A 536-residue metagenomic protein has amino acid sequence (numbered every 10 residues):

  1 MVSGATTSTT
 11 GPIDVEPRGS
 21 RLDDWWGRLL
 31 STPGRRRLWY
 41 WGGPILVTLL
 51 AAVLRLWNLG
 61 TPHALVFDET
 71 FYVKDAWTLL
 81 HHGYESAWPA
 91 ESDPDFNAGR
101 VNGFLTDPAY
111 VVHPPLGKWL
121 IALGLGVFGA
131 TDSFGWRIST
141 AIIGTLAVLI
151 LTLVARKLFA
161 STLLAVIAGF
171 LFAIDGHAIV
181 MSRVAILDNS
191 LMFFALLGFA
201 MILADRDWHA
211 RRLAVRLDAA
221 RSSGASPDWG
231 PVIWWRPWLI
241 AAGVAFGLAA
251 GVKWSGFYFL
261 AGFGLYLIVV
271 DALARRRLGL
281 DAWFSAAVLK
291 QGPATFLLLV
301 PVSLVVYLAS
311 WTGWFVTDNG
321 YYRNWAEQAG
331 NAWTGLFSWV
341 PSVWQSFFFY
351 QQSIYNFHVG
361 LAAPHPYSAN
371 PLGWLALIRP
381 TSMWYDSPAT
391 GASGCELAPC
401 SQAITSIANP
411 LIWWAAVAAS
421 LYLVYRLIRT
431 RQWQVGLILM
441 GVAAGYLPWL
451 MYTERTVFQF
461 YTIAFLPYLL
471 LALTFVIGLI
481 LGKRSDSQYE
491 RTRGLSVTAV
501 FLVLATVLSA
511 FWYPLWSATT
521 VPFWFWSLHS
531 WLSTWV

Functional and structural regions predicted by a protein language model:
M1-L54, K290-S303, T492-T498: Start-transfer (signal-anchor) and selected internal transmembrane alpha helices of multi-pass inner/ER membrane
V2-T9, G230-A241, F246, D271-R275 (+2 more regions): Transmembrane helical bundles and short interhelical boundary loops of multi-pass, membrane-embedded
E16, L22-W25, L158-F159, G198-W238 (+1 more regions): Membrane-interface transmembrane helices that cradle and orient dolichyl/undecaprenyl
L46-V47, L151-I174, R211-L217, P231-V232 (+1 more regions): Transmembrane-helix signature of polytopic, membrane-embedded enzymes that assemble or transfer cell-envelope glycans
A51, A168-A173, V180, F246 (+1 more regions): Short helix- or helix-capping micro-motifs that position conserved polar/aromatic residues at function-defining sites
N58-N97, F284-A287, A294-T295, S303-R379 (+1 more regions): Aromatic-rich transmembrane-lumenal/periplasmic boundary elements in polytopic membrane proteins
L65-V66, W136, T140, V180-S190 (+1 more regions): Short acidic/glycine- and proline-prone juxtamembrane loop motifs at membrane-interface regions of multi-pass membrane
I138-F159, L197, A419-L423: Transmembrane-helix motifs of polytopic, lipid-linked glycan transferases
